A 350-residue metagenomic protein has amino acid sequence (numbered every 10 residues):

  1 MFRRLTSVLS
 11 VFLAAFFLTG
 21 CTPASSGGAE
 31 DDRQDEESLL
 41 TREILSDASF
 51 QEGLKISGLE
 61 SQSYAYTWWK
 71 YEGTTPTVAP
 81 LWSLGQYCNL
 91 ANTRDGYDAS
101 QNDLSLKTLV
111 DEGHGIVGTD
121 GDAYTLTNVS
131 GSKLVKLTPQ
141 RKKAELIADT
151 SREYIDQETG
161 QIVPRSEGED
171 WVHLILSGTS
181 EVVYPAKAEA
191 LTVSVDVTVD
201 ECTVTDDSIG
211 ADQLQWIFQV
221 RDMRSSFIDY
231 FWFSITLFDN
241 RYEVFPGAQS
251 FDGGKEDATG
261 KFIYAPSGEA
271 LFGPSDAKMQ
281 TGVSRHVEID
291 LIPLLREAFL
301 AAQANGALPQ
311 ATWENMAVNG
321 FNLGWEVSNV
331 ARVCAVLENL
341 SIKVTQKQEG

Functional and structural regions predicted by a protein language model:
M1-L9: Bacterial N-terminal signal peptides that target proteins for export
R3, V197-E201, V220-D222, L237 (+2 more regions): Short, flexible loop/turn elements at secondary-structure junctions
F17-G20: C-terminal motif of bacterial Sec signal peptides marking the signal peptidase cleavage site
T22-A24: Bacterial signal peptide processing site
R33-S130: Extracellular carbohydrate-recognition regions
G121-V204: Short N-terminal edge-element motif at the start of the domain
K187-E297: Short helix-loop boundary/capping segments
E269-G350: Long, compositionally biased interface segments
